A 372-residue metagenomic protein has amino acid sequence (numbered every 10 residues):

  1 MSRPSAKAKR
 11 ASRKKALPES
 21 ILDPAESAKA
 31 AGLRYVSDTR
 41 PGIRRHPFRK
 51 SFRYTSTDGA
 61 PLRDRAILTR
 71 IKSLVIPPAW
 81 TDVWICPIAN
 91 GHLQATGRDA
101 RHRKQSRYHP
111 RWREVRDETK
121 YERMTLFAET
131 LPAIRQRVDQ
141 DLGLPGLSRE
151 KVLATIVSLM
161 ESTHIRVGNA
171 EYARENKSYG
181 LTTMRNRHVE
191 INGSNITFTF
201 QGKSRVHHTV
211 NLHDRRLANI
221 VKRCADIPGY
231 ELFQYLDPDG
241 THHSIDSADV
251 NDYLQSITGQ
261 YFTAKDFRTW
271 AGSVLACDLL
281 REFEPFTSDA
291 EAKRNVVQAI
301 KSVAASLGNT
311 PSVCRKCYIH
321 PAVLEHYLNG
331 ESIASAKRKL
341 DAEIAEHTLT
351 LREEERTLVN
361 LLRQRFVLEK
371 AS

Functional and structural regions predicted by a protein language model:
M1-Y179, T183-V296, I300-L307, S312-K316 (+4 more regions): A positively charged, amphipathic N-terminal helix/segment that binds anionic biomolecules
P321-H347, E354-T357: DNA/chromatin major-groove-contacting recognition/catalytic segments
Q364-S372: Helix-turn-helix/homeodomain-like alpha-helical modules used for DNA recognition and transcription-factor dimerization
